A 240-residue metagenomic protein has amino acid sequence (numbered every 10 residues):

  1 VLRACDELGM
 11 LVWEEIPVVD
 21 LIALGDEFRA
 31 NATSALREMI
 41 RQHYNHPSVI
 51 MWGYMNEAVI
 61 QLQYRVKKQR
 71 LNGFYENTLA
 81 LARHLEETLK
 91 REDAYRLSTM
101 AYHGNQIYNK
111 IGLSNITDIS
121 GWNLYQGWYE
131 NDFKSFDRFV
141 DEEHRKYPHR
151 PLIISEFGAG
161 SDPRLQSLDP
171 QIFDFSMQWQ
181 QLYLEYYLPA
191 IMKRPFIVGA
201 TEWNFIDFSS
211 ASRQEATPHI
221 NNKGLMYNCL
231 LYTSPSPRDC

Functional and structural regions predicted by a protein language model:
V1-P151, S161-P170, Q214-E215: Active-site mouth of glycoside hydrolases
I40, L188-P189: Generic structural signal for well-ordered alpha-helical scaffold segments
N72-E76, F173-L182, M226-N228: A short acidic, glycine-rich active-site loop that binds or catalyzes chemistry on phosphate/adenosine moieties
S98-M100, L152-I154, I197-T201: Acidic/polar loop patches that form or flank catalytic/metal-binding clefts of enzymes that bind anionic ligands
V140, Q180-L188: Short, hydrophobic/amphipathic alpha-helical packing segments that form internal helix faces or helix-helix interfaces
F157-I172, R194-L230: Aromatic/acidic polysaccharide-binding cleft in carbohydrate-active enzymes
Y232-C240: Single conserved hydrophobic/aromatic residue that forms the stacking wall/gate of nucleotide- or nucleobase-binding
